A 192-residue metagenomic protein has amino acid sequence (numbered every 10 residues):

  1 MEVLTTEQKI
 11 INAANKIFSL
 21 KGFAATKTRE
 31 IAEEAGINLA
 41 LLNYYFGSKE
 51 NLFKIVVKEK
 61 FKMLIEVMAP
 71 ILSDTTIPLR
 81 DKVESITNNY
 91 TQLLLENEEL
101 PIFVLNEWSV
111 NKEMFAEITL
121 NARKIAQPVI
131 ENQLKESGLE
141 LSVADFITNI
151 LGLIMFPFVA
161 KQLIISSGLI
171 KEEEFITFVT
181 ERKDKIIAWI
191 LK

Functional and structural regions predicted by a protein language model:
T5, K9, I17-N51, I55: Helix-turn-helix
A13-I17, L153: Short amphipathic alpha-helical elements of helix-turn-helix/winged-helix folds
G47-N51, I55, S73, I77 (+5 more regions): Residues in soluble alpha-helical coiled-coils and helical-bundle/repeat scaffolds
V56-S85, R123-Q133: Amphipathic alpha-helical linker/stalk segments
P70-E96, E136-I150: Hydrophobic alpha-helical connector segments
V83-L105, I154-Q162: Helical hydrophobic small-molecule/effector-binding pocket
Q92, Q127-E136, E140-V143, L153-K192: C-terminal peripheral helix-coil segments that are non-catalytic and often amphipathic
Q92-N132, E172-T177: Short secondary-structure transition hinges
